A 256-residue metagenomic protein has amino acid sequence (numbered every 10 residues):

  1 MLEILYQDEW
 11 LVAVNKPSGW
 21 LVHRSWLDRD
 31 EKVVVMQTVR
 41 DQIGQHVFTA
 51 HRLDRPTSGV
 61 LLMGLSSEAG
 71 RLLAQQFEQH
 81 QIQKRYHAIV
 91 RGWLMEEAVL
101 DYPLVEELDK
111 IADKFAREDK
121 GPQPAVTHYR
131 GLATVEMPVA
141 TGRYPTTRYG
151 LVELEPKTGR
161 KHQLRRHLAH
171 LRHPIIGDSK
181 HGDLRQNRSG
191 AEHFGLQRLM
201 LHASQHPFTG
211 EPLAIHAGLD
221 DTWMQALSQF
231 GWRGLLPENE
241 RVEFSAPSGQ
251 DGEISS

Functional and structural regions predicted by a protein language model:
M1-S256: RNA pseudouridine synthases
